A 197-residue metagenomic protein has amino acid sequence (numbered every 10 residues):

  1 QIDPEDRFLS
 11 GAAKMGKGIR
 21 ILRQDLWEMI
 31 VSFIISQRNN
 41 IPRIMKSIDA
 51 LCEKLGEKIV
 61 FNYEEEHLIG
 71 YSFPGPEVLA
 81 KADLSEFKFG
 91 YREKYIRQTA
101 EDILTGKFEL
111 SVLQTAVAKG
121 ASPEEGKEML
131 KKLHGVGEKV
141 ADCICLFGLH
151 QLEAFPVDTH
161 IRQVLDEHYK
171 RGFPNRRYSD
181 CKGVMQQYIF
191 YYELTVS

Functional and structural regions predicted by a protein language model:
Q1-S197: HhH-family (HhH-GPD) DNA N-glycosylase catalytic core used in base-excision repair
